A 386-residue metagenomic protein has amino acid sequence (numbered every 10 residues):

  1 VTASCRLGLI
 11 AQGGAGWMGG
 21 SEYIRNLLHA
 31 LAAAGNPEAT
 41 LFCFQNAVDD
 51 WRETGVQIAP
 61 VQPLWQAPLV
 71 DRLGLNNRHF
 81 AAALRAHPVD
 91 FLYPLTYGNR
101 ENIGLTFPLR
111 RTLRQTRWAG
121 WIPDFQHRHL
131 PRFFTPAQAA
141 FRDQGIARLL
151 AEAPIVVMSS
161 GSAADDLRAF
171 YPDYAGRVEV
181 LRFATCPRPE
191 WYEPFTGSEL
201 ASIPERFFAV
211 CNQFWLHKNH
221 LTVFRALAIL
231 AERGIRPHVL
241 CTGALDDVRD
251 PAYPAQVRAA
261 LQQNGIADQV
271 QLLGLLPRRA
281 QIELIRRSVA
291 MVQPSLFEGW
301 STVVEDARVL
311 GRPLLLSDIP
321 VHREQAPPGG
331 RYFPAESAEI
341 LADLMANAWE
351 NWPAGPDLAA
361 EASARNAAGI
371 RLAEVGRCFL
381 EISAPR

Functional and structural regions predicted by a protein language model:
V1-R386: Carbohydrate transferase catalytic cores enriched for Leloir-type hexosyltransferases
